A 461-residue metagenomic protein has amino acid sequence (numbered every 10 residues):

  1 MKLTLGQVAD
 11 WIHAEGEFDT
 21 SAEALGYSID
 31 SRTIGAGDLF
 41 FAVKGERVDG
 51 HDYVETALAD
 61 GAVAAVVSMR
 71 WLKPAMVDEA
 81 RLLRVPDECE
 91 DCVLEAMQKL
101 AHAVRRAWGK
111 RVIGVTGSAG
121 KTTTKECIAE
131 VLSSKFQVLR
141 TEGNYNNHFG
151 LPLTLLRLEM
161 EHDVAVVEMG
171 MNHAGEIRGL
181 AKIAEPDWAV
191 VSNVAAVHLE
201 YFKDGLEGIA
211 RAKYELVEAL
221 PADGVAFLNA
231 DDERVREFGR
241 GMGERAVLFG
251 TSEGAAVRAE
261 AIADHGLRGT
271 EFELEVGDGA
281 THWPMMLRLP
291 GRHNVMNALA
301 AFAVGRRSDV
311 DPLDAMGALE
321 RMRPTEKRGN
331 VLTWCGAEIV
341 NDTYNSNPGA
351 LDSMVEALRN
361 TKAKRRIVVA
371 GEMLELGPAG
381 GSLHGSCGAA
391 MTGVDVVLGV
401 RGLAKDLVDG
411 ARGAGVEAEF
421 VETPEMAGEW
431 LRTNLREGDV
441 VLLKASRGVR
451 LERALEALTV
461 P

Functional and structural regions predicted by a protein language model:
K2-G114, T123-S134, L156, V421-N434: Short, basic phosphate-binding NTP loop
V8, D38, A57, L100 (+14 more regions): Residue-level signal for inorganic ion chemistry
A9, C89-A230, R234-M242, T433 (+1 more regions): Phosphate-binding loop of NTP-binding sites
W11, W71-V77, V190-E338, A363-K364 (+2 more regions): Acidic, Mg2+-coordinating active-site environments of NTP-dependent enzymes
G45-V48, T325-K327, T343-V416, F420 (+1 more regions): Active-site beta-alpha connecting loops in nucleotide-dependent enzymes
V54, P74, M97, I177 (+4 more regions): Generic hydrophobic/aromatic pocket-lining and core-packing "Φ" positions
V115, K121, E326-G329, L351 (+1 more regions): ATP-dependent carboxylate/acyl-activation modules
